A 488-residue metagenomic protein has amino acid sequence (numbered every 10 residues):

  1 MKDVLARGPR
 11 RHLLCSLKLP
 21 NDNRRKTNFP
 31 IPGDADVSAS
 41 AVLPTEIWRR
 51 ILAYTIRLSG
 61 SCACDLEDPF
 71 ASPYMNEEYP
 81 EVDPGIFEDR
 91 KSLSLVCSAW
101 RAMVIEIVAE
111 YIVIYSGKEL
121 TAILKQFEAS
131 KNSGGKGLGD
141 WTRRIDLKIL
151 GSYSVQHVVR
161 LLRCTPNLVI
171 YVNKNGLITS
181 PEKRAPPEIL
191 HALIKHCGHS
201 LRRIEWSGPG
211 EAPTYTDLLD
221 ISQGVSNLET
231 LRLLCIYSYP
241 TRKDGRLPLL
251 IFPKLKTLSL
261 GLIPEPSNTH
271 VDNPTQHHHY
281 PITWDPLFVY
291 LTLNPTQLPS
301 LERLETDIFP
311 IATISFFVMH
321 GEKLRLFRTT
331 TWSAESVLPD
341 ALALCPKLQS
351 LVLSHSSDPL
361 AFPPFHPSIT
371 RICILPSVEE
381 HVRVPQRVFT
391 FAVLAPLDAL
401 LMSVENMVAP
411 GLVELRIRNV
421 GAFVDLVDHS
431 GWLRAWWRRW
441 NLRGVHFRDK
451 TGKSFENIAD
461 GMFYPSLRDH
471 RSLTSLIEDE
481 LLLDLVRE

Functional and structural regions predicted by a protein language model:
K2-R25, G33-S38, A53-L58, D340-E488: Leucine-rich solenoid repeat modules
I31-Q156, N167: Hydrophobic regular-secondary-structure patch
T45, F87, C97, I105-E106 (+19 more regions): Structural signal for repeat-unit boundaries in curved repeat scaffolds
A53, R57, L95-S98, A102 (+5 more regions): Ordered, helix-dominated protein-protein interaction surfaces in large eukaryotic regulatory proteins
S61-D89, T179-R184, S267-I282, E379-A392 (+1 more regions): Short, flexible/disordered intra-domain loops and linkers
R101-M103, T121, S154, T179-S180 (+3 more regions): Short catalytic/ligand-binding loop motif for oxyanion handling, primarily in non-cytosolic enzymes, centered on
L124-A129, G135, K148-A343: Leucine-rich repeat
